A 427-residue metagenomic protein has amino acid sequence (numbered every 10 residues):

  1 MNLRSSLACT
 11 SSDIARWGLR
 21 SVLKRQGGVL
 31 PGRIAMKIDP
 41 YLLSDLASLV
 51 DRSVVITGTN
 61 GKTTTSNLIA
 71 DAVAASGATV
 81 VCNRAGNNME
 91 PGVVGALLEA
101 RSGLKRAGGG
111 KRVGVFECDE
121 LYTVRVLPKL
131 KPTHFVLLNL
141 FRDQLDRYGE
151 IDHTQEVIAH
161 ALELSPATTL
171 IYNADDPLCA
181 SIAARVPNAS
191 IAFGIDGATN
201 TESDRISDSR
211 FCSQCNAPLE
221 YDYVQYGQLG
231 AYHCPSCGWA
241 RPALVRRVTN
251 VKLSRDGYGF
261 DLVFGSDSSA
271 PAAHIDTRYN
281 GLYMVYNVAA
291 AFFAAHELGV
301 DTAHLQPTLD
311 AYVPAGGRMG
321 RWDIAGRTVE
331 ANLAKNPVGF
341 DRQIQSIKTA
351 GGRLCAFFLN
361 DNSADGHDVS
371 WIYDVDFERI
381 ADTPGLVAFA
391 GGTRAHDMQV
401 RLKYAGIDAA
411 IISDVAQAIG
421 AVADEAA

Functional and structural regions predicted by a protein language model:
L3-G194, T201-F211: Phosphate-binding loop of NTP-binding sites
S66-A75, K252-P271: Acidic-glycine-rich active-site phosphate/pyrophosphate-binding loop
K111-G114, P166-L170, R327-V329, D382-F389: Short active-site oxyanion
P128-K131, A161-P166, A183-P187, T349-G351 (+2 more regions): Short, conserved loop/helix-junction motifs that constitute active-site signature segments in enzyme catalytic cores
K129-N139, Q228-A243, A273-D310: A conserved, hydrophobic alpha-helical segment in the catalytic core of large ATP/adenylate-utilizing enzymes
D196-G257, R278: Cys/His-rich short segments
W239, L253-R255, A294-E330, A334: Gly/charged, well-structured mid-domain segments that form the phosphate/adenylate-handling core of ATP-dependent
A315, L333-V415: Active-site beta-alpha connecting loops in nucleotide-dependent enzymes
